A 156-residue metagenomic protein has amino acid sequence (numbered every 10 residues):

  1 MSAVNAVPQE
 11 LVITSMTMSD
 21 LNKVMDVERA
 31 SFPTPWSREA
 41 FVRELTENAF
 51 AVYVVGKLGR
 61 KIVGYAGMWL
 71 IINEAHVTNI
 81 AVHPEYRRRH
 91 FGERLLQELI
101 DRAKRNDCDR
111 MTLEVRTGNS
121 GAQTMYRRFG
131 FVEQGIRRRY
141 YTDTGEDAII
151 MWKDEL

Functional and structural regions predicted by a protein language model:
M1-V7, G145-L156: Terminal substrate-recognition subdomain of acyl/acetyltransferases
A6-V7, S15-E85, L96-R102, N106 (+1 more regions): Acetyl-CoA-dependent GNAT
H83-R89, T117-N119: Active-site acidic-Proline motif in GNAT/NAT acetyltransferases
R88-D101, T124-R128: Conserved acetyl-CoA-binding loop-helix of GNAT-fold acetyltransferases
L96, N119-A122, R139-T144: Short glycine/proline-centered loop/turn elements that form peptide/ligand docking sites
A103-E114, R137: Conserved GNAT acetyl-CoA-binding A-motif
E114, R127, V132-A148: Conserved catalytic-core motifs of GNAT/GCN5-like acyltransferases
